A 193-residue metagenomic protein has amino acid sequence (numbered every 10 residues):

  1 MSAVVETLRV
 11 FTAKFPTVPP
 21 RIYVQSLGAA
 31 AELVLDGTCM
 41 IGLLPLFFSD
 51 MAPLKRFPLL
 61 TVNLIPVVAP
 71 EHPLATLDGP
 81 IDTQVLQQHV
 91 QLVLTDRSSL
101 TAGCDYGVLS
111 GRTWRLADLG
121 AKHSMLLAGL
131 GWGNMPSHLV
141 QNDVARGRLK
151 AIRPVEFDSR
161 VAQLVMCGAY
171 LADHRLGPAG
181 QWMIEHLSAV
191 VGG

Functional and structural regions predicted by a protein language model:
M1-D50: Central regulatory/effector-binding core of bacterial HTH transcription factors
S2, G28-A29, G120, L139 (+1 more regions): Short alpha-helical
T17, S49, P53-L130, M135-A162 (+2 more regions): C-terminal regulatory
L33-L35, M125-L130, G168: Hydrophobic residues within well-ordered alpha-helices
V67-H72, V165-L176: A bilobed periplasmic-binding-protein/Venus flytrap-type ligand-binding module shared by bacterial periplasmic
